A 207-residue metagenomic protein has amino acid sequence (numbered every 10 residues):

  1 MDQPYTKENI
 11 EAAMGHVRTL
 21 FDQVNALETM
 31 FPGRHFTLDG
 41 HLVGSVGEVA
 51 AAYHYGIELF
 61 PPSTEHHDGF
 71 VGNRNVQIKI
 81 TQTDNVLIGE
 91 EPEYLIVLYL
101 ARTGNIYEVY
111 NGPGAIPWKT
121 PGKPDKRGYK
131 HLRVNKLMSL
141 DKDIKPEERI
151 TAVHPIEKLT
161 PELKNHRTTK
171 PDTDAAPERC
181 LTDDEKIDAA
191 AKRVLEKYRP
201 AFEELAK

Functional and structural regions predicted by a protein language model:
M1-H66, F70-G72, K79-E178, A189 (+2 more regions): Nucleic-acid endonuclease domains
L181: Ordered, soluble secondary-structure elements with a strong preference for glycine-centered loop motifs and nearby
E204-K207: Short hydrophobic/aromatic patches at helix-to-coil boundaries
